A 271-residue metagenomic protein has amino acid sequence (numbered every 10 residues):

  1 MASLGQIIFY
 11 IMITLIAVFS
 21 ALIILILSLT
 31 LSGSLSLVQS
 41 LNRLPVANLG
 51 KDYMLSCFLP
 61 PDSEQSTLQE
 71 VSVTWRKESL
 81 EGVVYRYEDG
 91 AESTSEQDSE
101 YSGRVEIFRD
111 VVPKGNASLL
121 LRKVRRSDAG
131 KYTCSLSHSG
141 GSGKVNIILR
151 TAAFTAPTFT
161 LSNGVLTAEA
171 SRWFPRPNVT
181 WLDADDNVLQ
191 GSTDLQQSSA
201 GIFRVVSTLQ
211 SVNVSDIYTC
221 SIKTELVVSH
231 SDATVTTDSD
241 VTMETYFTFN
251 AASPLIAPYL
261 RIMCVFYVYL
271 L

Functional and structural regions predicted by a protein language model:
M1-S40, R86-D89, E96-E100, R104 (+2 more regions): Type I single-pass or GPI-anchored cell-surface glycoprotein architecture
I23-L35, L55-S56, P60-G103, W173-T193 (+1 more regions): N-terminal V-set
N42-N48, P61-S63, T155-F159, G164-V165 (+1 more regions): Short beta-strand segments of immunoglobulin-like
K51-L55, V71, S162-L166: Structural beta-strand segments of beta-rich domains
Y53-L55, S127-S135, P177-V179, S215-L226: Conserved Ig-like domain signature around the intradomain disulfide
P60, E78, R122, S135-S139 (+1 more regions): Beta-strand-rich extracellular modules
S102-I148: Ligand-binding face of N-terminal immunoglobulin V-set domains in extracellular IgSF glycoproteins
T158-E169, P175-L182, D186-D194, T208 (+1 more regions): Extracellular regions of mammalian proteins, primarily the fibronectin type-III
